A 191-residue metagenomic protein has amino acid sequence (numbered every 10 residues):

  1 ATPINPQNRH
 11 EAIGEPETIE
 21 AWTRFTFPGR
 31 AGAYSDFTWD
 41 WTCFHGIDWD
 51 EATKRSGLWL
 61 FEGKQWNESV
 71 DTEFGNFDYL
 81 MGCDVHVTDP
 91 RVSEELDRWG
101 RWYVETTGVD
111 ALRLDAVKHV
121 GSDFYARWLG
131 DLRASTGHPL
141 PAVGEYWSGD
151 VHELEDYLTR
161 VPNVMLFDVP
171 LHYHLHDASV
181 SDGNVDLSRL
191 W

Functional and structural regions predicted by a protein language model:
T2-E94: Glycan-binding loop/region signatures in secreted carbohydrate-active enzymes
P3-W41, H45, R98-W191: Active-site-proximal helices and loops of the catalytic beta/alpha 8
